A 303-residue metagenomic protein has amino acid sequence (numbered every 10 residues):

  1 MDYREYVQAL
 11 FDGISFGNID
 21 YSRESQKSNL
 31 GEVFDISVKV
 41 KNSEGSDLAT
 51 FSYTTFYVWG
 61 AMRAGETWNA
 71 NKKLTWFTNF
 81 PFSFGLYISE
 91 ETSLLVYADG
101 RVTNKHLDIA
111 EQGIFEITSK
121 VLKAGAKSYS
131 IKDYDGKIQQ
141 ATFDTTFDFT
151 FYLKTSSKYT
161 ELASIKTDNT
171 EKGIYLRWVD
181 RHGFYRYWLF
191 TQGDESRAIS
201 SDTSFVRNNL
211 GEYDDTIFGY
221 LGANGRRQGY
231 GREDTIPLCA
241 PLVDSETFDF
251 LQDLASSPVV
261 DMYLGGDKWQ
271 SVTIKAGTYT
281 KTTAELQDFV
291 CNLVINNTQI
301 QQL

Functional and structural regions predicted by a protein language model:
M1-N169: Preference for solvent-exposed, low-hydrophobicity sequence contexts
A110, I114-E116, T142-D144, K154-L303: Extracellular/virion structural assembly segments
